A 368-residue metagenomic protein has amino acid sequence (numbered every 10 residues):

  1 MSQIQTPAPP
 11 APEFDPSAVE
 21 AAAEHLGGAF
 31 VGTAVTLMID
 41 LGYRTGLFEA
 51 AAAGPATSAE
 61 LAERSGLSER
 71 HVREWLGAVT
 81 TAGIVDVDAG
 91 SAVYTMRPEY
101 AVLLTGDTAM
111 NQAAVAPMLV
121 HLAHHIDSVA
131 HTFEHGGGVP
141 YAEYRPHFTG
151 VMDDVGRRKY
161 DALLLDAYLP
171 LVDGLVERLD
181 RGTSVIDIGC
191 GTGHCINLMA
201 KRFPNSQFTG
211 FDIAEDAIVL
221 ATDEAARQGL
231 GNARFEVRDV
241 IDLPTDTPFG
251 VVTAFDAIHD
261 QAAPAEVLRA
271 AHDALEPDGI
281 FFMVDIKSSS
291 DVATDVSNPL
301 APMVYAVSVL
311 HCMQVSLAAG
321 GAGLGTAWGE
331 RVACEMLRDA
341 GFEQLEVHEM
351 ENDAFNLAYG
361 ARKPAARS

Functional and structural regions predicted by a protein language model:
E13, H25-Y43, E49-A50, G77-T183: Conserved Class I S-adenosyl-L-methionine-dependent methyltransferase catalytic core
S58-R64: A short acidic, leucine-rich amphipathic alpha-helix
L67-A78: Short amphipathic alpha-helical interaction segments
A123-E266: Conserved adenosyl
S184, G279-I280: Short glycine-centered segments of the SAM/dcSAM-binding site in methyltransferase folds
A265-P277: A short glycine-rich, Lys/Arg-flanked "PGG" loop and its adjoining helix->strand segment in the class I
V284-A340: C-terminal alpha-helical "lid/dimerization" subdomain adjacent to the S-adenosyl-L-methionine
G341-S368: Core SAM-dependent methyltransferase catalytic element
